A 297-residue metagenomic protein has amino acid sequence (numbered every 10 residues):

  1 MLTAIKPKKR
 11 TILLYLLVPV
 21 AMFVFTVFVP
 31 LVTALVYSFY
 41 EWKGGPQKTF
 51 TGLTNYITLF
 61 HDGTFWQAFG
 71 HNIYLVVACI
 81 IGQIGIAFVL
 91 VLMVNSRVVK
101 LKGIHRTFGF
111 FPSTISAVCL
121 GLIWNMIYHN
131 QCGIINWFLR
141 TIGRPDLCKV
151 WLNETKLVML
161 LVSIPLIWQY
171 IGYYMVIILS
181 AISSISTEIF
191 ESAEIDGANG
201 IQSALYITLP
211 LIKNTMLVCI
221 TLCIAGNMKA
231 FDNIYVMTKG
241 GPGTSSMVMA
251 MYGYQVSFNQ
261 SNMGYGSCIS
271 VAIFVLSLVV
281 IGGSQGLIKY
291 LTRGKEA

Functional and structural regions predicted by a protein language model:
A4-A297: A structural signal for multi-pass alpha-helical bundles of membrane permease subunits that mediate small-molecule
